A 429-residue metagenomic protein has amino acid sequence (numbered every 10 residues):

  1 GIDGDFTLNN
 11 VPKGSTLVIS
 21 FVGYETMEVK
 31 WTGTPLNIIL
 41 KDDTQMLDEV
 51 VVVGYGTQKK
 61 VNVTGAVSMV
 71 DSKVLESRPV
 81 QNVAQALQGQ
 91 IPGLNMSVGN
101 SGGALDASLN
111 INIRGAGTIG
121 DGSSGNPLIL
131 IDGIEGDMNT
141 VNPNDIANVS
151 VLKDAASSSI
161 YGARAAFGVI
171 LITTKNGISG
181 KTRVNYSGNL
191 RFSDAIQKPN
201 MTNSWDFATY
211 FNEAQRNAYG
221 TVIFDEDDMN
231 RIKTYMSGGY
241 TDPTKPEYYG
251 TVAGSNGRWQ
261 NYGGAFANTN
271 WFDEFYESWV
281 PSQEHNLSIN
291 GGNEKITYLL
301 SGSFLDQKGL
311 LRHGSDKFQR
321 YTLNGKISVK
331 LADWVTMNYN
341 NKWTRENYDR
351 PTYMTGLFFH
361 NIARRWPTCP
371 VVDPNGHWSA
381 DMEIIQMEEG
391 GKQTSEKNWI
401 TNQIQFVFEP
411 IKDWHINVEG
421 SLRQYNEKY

Functional and structural regions predicted by a protein language model:
G1-N324, T336-M337, T401: Short, small/polar-rich motifs associated with maturation and membrane association, primarily at protein termini
L87, P92, R364-T368, K412: Proline-centered flexible-loop/turn and helix-kink motifs
A195-T202, R312-G314, N338-R365, L422-Y429: Outer-membrane beta-barrel and related beta-rich outer-membrane complex signature in Gram-negative bacteria
G239, A253-G257, N261-A267, K342-T344 (+1 more regions): Acidic/polar loop-and-plug regions of large Gram-negative outer-membrane beta-barrel proteins
E277-I296, S303, Q386-Y429: Outer-membrane beta-barrel transmembrane strands
